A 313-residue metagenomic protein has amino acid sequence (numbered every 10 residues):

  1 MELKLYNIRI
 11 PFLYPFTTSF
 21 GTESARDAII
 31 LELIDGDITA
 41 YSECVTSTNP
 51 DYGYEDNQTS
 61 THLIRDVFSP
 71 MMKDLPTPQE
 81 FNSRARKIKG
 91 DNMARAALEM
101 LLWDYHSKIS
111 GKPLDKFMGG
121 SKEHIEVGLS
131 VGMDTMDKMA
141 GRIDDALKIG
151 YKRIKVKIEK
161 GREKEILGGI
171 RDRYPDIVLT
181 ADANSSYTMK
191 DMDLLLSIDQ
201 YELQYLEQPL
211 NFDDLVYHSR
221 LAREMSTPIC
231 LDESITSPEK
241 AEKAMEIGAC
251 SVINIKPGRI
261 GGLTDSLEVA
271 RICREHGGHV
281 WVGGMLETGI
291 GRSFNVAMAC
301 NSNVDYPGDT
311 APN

Functional and structural regions predicted by a protein language model:
M1-I29: Short, Gly/Pro- and small/polar-rich lid/capping loops
L5, L33-I34, T39-I109: Metal- or metallocofactor-binding catalytic centers and their adjacent structured scaffolds across diverse enzyme
L5, S42, K116, L129 (+6 more regions): General beta-strand structural signal in soluble alpha/beta enzymes
L31, D37, L98, G111 (+7 more regions): Conserved, mostly hydrophobic/aromatic
R65, S69, E99, W103-D104 (+6 more regions): Predominant activation on well-ordered alpha-helical scaffold segments within soluble catalytic domains
V67-D74, I109, I149, K157 (+2 more regions): Change "in soluble alpha/beta enzymes" to "in soluble alpha/beta proteins
D115-T227: Metal-dependent enolase-superfamily TIM-barrel catalytic cores that perform enediolate-based chemistry
D213-C230, I235-N313: Shared catalytic-loop signature of beta/alpha-barrel
